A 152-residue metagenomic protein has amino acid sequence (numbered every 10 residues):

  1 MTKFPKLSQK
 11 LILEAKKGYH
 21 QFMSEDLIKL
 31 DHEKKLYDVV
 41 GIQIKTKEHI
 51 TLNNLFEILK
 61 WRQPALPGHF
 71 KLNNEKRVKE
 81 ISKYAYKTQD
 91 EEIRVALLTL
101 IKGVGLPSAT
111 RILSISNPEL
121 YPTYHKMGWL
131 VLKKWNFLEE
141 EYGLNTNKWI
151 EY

Functional and structural regions predicted by a protein language model:
M1-T99, P118-Y152: An N-terminal alpha-helical hairpin/helix-loop-helix interaction module that forms a charged, gly/pro-flexible surface
K102: Active-site acidic-Proline motif in GNAT/NAT acetyltransferases
A109-I115: Short hydrophobic alpha-helical segments that form membrane-spanning helices or hydrophobic packing faces of helical
